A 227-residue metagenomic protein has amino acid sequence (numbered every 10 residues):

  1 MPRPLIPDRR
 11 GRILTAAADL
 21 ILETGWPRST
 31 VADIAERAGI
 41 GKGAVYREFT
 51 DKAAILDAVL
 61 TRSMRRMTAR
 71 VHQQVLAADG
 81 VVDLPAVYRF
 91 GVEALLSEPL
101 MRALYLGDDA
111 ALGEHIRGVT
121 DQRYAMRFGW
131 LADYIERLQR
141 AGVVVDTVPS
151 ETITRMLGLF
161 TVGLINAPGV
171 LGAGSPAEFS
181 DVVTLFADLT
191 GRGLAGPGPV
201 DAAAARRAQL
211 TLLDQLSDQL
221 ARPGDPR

Functional and structural regions predicted by a protein language model:
I6, L56, L60, M64 (+1 more regions): Amphipathic, non-transmembrane alpha-helical scaffold segments
R9-A18, I34, V59-M67, V71 (+1 more regions): Generic hydrophobic, amphipathic alpha-helix propensity
R12, L20-A54, A58: Helix-turn-helix
A16-L20, A94, F160: Short amphipathic alpha-helical elements of helix-turn-helix/winged-helix folds
A58, H72-M101, G107, S150 (+2 more regions): Hydrophobic alpha-helical connector segments
L96-G118, A132, A203: Amphipathic alpha-helical segments used for helix-helix packing
E114-V143, V148-N166, D181-T184: Amphipathic alpha-helical packing segments from all-alpha helical-bundle domains
G129, D133-A141, N166, V170-R227: C-terminal peripheral helix-coil segments that are non-catalytic and often amphipathic
